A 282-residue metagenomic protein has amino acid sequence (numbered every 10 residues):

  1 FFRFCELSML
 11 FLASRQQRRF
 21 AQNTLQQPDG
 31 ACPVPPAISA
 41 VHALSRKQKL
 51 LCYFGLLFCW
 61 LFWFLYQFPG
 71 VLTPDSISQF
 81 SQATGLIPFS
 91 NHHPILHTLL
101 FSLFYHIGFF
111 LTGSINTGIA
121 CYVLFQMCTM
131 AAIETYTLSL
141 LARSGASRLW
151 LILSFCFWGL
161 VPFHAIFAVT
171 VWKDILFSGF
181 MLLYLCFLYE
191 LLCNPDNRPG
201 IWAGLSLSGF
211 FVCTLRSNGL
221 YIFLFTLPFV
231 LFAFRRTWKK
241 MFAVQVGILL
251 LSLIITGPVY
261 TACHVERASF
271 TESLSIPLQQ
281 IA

Functional and structural regions predicted by a protein language model:
F1-W60: Start-transfer (signal-anchor) and selected internal transmembrane alpha helices of multi-pass inner/ER membrane
R46-L72, L250-A262: Transmembrane signal-anchor helices characteristic of membrane glycosylation enzymes that use polyprenol
Q67-Q79, P88-F104, T112-T117: Extracytoplasmic catalytic/substrate-binding loops of multi-pass membrane glycan-assembly enzymes
P74, I166-L176, L215: Short acidic/glycine- and proline-prone juxtamembrane loop motifs at membrane-interface regions of multi-pass membrane
T84, L176-N194, G209, T226: Specific aromatic-rich, kink-prone transmembrane helix
C121-G145, L183: Transmembrane-helix motifs of polytopic, lipid-linked glycan transferases
I201-R216, P228, L250-S252: Membrane-interface alpha helices of multi-pass inner-membrane proteins
Y221, F242-A282: Juxtamembrane membrane-water interface segments immediately following transmembrane helices in multi-pass
